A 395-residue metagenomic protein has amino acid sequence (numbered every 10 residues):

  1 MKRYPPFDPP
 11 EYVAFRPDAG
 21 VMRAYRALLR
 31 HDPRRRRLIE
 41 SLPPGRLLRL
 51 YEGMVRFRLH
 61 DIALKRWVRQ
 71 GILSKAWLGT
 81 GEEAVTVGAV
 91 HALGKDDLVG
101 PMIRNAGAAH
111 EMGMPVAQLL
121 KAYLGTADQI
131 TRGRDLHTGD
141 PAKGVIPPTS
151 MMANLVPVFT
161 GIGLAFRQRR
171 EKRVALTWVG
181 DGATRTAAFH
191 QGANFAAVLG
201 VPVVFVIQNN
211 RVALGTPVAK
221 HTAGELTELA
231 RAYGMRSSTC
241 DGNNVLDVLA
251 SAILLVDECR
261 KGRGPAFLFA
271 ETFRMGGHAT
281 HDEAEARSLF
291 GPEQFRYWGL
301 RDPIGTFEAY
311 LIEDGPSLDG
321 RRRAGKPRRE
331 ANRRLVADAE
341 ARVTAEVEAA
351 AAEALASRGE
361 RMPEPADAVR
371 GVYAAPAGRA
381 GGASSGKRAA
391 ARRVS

Functional and structural regions predicted by a protein language model:
M1, M22, M54, M102 (+5 more regions): Detector for methionine-enriched segments
M1-V85, H278, D282-S395: Conserved acidic/glycine
Y4, Y12, A27, D135-T138 (+4 more regions): Generic preference for hydrophobic/aromatic residues in regular secondary structure cores
E11-L28, G45-R58, V87, L119-T131 (+4 more regions): Short, charge-rich amphipathic segments
Y25-A27, L47-L50, I72, H110 (+4 more regions): N-terminal start-of-chain detector that recognizes signal peptides and the immediate post-cleavage beginning
L59, R66-L199, P217-G234: Cofactor-binding active-site loop characterized by glycine-rich and histidine/acidic residues
I103-R104, A270-T272, G359, A366: Short, well-ordered beta-to-alpha junction loops that form the rim of enzyme active sites and present histidine/acidic
V145-A349, A356: Glycine-rich ThDP/TPP pyrophosphate-binding loop and its adjacent helix/strand module within ThDP-dependent enzymes
